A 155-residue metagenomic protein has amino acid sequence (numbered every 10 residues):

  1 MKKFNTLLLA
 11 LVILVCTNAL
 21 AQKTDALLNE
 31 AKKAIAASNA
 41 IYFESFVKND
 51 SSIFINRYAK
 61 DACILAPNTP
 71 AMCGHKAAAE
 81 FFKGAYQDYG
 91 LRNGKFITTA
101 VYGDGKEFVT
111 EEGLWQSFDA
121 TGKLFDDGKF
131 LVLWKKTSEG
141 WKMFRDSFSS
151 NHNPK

Functional and structural regions predicted by a protein language model:
M1-A26: Bacterial Sec-dependent N-terminal signal peptides
A19-N56, K60, P154-K155: Short, low-complexity N-terminal intrinsically disordered segments enriched in polar/charged residues
N29-A34, S51-E107, L124: A solvent-exposed, acidic/Ser-Thr-rich amphipathic alpha-helical stretch
N39-Y42, F46, D50, Y58-A62 (+4 more regions): Sec/Tat-exported extracytoplasmic proteins
C63-P67, F108-F118, L133: Short, well-ordered beta-strand segments in beta-rich or mixed alpha/beta enzyme and ligand-binding folds
F82, F96-Y102, G113-S117, K129-K135: Hydrophobic/aromatic beta-strand elements that line small-molecule binding cavities or substrate pockets in beta-rich
V101-F108, G122, K135-K142: A short, structured loop/turn motif at beta-sheet edges
D127-H152: Short beta-strand edge/turn micro-motifs at domain boundaries
